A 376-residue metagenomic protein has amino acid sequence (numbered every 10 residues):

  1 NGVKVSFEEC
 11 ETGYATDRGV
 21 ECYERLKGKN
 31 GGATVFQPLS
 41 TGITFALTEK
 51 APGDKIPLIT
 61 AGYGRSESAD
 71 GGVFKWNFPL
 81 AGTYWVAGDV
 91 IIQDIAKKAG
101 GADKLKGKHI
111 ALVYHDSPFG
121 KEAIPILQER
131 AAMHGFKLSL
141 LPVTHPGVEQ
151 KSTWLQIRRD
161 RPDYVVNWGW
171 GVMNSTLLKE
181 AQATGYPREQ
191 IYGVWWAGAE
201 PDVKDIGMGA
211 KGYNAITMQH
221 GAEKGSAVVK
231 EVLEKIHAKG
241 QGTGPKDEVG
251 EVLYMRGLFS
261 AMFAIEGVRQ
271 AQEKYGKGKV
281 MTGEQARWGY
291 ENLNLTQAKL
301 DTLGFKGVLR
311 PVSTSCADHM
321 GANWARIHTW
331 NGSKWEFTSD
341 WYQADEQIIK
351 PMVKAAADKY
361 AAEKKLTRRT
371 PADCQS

Functional and structural regions predicted by a protein language model:
G2-G71, L80, P142-K151, S175: Beta-alpha junction/loop-to-helix N-cap segments that form part of ligand/metal-binding clefts
G2-S6, K29-V35, G53-L58, V73-W76 (+5 more regions): Loop/turn elements at helix/coil->beta-strand transitions in domains of secreted/extracellular proteins
T12, L58-T60, G64-A69, P146 (+2 more regions): Venus flytrap/periplasmic-binding-protein-like
R18-E21, G28, S66-E67, K75-G185 (+1 more regions): Extracellular/periplasmic Venus flytrap/periplasmic-binding protein
E24-G32, T48-I56, A69, A96-G100 (+6 more regions): Sec-exported extracytoplasmic/periplasmic mature domains
A181-A261, Y342, A356: Extracellular/periplasmic periplasmic-binding protein-like sensory domains
Q241-Y254, I265-S339: Segments of small-molecule ligand-sensing domains
Q285, Y290-A298, T329-S376: Conserved C-terminal helix/tail region of periplasmic/extracytoplasmic solute-binding proteins
